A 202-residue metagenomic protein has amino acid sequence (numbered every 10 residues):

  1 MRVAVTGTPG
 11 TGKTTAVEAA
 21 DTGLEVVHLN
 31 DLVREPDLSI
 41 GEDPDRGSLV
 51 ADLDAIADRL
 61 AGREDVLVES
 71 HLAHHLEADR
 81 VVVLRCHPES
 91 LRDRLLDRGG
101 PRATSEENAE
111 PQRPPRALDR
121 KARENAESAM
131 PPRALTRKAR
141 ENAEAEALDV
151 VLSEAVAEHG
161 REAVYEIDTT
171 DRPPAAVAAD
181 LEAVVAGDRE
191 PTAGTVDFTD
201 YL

Functional and structural regions predicted by a protein language model:
M1-R2: Pre-Walker A (Motif I) flank of P-loop NTPase domains
V5: Hydrophobic anchor at the beta1->P-loop junction of P-loop NTPases
T8: P-loop (Walker A) phosphate-binding loop of NTP-binding proteins
K13: Conserved lysine of the Walker
A16-V17: Post-Walker A alpha-helix
E25-L76, T192: ATP-dependent small-molecule kinase phosphotransfer cores that center on conserved nucleotide phosphate-binding segments
C86-H159: A glycine- and Lys/Arg-enriched "phosphate-lid" helix/loop adjacent to the NTP-binding pocket of small-molecule kinases
E124, R133-T136, D149-L202: NTP-dependent small-molecule kinase module
